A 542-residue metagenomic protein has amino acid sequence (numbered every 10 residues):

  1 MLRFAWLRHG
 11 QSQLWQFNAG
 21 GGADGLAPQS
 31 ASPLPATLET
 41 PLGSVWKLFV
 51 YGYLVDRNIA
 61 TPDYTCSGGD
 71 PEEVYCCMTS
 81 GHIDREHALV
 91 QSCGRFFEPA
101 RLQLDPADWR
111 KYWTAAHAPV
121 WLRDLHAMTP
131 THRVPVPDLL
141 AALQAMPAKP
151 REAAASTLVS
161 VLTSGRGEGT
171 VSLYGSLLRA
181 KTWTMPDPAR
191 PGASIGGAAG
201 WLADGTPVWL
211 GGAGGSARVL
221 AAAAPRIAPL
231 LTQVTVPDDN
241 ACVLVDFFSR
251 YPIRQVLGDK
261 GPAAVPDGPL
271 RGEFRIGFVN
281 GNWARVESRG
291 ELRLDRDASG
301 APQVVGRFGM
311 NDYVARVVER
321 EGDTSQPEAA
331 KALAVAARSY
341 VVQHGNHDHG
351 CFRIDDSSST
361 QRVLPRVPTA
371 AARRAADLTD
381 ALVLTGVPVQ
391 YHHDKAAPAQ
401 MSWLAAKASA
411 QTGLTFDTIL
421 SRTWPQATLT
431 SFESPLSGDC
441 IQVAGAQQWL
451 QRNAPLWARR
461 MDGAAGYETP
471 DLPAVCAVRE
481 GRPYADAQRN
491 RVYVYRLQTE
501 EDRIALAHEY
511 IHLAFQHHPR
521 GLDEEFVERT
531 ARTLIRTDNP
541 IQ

Functional and structural regions predicted by a protein language model:
M1, A154-R179, M185-I195, A199 (+4 more regions): Conserved, single-site charged/polar hotspot
M1-S32, A198-A203, P207-L210, A474-V478: A short, well-structured edge-of-sheet supersecondary motif
F4-A5, Y64-S156: Active-site-adjacent helix/loop patches that line small-molecule binding or acyl-intermediate pockets
P33-P41, P71-H87, R95-L102, D124-T131 (+6 more regions): Second-shell loop/turn segments in exported
L38-P62, A88, D246-F248: Active-site SXXK
T40, S44, E501-Y510: Short alpha-helical catalytic segment bearing the HExxH-like zincin motif of zinc-dependent metalloproteases
T79, I83-H87, N453-A464, H518-Q542: Post-HExxH zinc-binding segment in Zn-dependent metallohydrolases
T469-R503, L513-Q516, R532: Active-site scaffold of zinc-dependent metalloenzymes
